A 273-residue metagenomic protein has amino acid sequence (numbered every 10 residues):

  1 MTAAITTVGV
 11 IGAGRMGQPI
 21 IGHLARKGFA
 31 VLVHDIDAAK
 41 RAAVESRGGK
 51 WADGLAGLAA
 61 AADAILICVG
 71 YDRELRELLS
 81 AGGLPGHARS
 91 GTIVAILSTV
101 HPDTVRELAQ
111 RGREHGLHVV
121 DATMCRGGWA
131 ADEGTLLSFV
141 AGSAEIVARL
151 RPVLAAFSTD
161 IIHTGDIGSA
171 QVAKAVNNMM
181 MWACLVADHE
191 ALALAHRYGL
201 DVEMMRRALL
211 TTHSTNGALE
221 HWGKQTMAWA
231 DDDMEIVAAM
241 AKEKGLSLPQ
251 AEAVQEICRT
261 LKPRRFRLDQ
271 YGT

Functional and structural regions predicted by a protein language model:
M1-L66: NAD(P)+-binding Rossmann beta1-loop-alpha1 motif at the extreme N-terminus of oxidoreductases
V31, W51, V119-V120, I161 (+2 more regions): Hydrophobic beta-strand scaffold residues
G49-A52, P85, R113-E114, L137-A141 (+1 more regions): Short, hinge-like loop/turn segments at secondary-structure boundaries
L55-H118: Rossmann-fold NAD(P) dinucleotide-binding segment
T99-A175: Rossmann-fold dinucleotide-binding core
G168-T273: Helical "substrate-binding/catalytic lid" subdomain of Rossmann-like NAD(P)-dependent dehydrogenases/reductases
